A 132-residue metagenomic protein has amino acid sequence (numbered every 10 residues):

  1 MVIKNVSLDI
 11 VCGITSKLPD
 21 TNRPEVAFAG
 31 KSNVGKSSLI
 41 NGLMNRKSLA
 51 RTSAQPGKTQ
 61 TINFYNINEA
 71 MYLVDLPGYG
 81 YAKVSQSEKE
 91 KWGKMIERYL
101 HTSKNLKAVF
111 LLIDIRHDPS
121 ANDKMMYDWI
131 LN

Functional and structural regions predicted by a protein language model:
M1-S87: Conserved G1/Walker A P-loop phosphate-binding module
G93-N132: Conserved C-terminal guanine-recognition region of P-loop GTPase G domains, centered on the G4
